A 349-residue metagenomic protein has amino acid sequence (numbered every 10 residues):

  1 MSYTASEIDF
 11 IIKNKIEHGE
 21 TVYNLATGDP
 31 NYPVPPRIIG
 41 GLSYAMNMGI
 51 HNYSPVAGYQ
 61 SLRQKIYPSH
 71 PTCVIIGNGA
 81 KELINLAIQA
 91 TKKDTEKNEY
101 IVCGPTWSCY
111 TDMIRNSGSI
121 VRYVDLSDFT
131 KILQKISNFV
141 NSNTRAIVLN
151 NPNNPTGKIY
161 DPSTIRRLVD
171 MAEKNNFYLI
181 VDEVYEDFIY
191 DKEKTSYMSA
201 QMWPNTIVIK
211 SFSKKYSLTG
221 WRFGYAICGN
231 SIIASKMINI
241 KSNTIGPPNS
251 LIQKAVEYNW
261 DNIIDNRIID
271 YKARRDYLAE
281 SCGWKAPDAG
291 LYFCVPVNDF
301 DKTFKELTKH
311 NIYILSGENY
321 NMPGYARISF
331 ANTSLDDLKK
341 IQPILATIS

Functional and structural regions predicted by a protein language model:
M1-L86, S349: N-terminal small-domain helix-loop-helix segment of the aminotransferase-like
H18, S117, K174-N175, P204 (+1 more regions): Helix C-cap/helix->beta junction micro-motif
I50-M171, E186-Q201, I207: Conserved core of the PLP fold type I
E183: Walker B catalytic acidic pair
P204-I269, S349: Conserved core segment of the aminotransferase class I/II
G224-C228, F293, S329: Short glycine- and hydrophobic/aromatic-rich loop-to-beta-strand nucleating segment in the catalytic cores
Q253, E257, Y271-A279, G283-V297 (+1 more regions): Conserved glycine-rich beta-strand-loop-beta hairpin in the small C-terminal domain of fold type I
K309-I314, Y320-S349: PLP-dependent enzyme catalytic core of the Aspartate aminotransferase-like
